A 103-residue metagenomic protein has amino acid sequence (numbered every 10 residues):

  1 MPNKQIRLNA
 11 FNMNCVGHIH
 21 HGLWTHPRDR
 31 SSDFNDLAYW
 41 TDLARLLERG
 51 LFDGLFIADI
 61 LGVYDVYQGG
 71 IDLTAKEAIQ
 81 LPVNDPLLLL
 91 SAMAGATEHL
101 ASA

Functional and structural regions predicted by a protein language model:
M1-H99: N-terminal beta1-alpha1-beta2 module of alpha/beta enzyme domains
A101-A103: Conserved strand-turn element in the central/C-terminal portion of the radical SAM core barrel that lines
